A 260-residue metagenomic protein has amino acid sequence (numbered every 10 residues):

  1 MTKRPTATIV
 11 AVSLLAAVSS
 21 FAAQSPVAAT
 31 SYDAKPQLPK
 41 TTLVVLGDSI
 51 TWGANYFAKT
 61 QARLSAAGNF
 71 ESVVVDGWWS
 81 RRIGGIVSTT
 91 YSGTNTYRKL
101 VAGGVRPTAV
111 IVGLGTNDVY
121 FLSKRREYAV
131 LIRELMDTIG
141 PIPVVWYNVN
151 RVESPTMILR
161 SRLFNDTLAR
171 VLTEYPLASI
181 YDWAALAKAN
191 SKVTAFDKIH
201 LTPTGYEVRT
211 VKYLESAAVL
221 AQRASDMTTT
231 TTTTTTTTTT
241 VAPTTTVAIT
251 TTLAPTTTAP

Functional and structural regions predicted by a protein language model:
T2-P26: Secretory targeting and sorting signals
A28, P36-L46, I50-V130, E153-P155 (+1 more regions): Conserved SGNH/GDSL esterase-like catalytic core that processes O-acyl groups on lipids and polysaccharides
L46-D48, Y147, Y181: Active-site flanking residues adjacent to catalytic metal/cofactor-binding acidic residues
V112-L114, V145-N148: Conserved beta-strand segments of the P-loop GTPase G domain that flank and frequently precede/overlap
V130-I139: Catalytic-core regions built around general acid/base machinery
G140-V144: A short helix->loop->beta-strand "cap" motif at the edges of active sites that frequently abuts
V152-T232: Catalytic His-Asp segment of secreted/periplasmic serine-dependent ester chemistry enzymes
T228-A259: Extracellular mucin-like PTS domains
